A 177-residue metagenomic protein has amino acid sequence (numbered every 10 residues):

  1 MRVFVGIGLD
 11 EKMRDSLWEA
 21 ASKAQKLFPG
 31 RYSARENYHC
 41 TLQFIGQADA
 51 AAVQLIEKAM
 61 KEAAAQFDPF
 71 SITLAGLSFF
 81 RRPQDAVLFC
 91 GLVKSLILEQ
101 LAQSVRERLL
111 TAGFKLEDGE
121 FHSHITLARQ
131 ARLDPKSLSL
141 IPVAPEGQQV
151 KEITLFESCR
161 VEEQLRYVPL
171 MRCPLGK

Functional and structural regions predicted by a protein language model:
M1-K177: Histidine-dependent nucleotide/RNA phosphoesterase domain, centered on the 2H-phosphoesterase fold with its duplicated
